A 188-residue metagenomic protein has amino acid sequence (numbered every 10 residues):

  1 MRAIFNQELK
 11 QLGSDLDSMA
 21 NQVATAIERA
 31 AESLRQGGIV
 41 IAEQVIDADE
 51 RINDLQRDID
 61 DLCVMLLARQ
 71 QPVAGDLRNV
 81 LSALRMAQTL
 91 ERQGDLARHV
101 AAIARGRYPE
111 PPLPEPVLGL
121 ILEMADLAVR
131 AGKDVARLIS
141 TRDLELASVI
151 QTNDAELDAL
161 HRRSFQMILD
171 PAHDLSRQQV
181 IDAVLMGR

Functional and structural regions predicted by a protein language model:
M1-R188: Cytosolic, long alpha-helical scaffolding segments
